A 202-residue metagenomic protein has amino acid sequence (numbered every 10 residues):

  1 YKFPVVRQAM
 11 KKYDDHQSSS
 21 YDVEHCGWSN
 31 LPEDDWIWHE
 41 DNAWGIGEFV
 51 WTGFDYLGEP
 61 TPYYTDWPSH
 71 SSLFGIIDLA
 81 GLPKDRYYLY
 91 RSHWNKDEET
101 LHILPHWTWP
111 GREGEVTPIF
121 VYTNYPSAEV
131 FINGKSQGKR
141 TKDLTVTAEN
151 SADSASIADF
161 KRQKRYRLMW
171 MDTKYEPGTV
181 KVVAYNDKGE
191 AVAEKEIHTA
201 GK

Functional and structural regions predicted by a protein language model:
Y1-A191: Extended substrate-binding grooves/exosites of carbohydrate-active enzymes
G189-G201: Edge beta-strands of extracellular beta-sandwich domains
